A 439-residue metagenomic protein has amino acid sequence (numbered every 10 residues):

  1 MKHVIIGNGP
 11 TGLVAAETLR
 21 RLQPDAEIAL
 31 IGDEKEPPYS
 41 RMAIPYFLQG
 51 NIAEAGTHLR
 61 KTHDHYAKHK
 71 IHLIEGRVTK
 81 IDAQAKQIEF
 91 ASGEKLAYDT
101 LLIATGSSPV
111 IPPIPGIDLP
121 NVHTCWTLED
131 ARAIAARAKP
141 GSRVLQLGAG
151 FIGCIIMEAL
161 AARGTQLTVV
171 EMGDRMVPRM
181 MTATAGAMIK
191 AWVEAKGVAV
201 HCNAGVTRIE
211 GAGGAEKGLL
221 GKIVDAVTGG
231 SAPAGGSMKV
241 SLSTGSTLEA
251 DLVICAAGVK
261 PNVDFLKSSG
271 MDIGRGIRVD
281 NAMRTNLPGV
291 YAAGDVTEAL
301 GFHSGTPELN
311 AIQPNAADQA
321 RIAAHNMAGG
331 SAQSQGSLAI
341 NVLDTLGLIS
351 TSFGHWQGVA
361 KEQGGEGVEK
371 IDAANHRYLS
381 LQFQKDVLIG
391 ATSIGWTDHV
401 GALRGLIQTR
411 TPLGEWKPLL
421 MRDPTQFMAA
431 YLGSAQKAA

Functional and structural regions predicted by a protein language model:
M1, V296-G401: Mid-to-C-terminal Rossmann-like scaffold of FAD/NAD(P)H-dependent oxidoreductases
M1-I71, A159-M181, V400-A402: Beta1-alpha1 glycine-rich phosphate/pyrophosphate-binding loop at the start of Rossmann-like nucleotide-binding domains
H3-V4, L59-L145, G230, V240-T244 (+4 more regions): FAD-binding core/adjacent interface of flavoenzyme oxidoreductases
G7-T11, W126, L147-I152: Glycine-rich Rossmann-fold phosphate-binding loop(s) that bind the pyrophosphate of adenine dinucleotide cofactors
D25-E27, H72-E89, L96, A162-N281: A Rossmann-like FAD-binding core segment of flavoenzymes
D118-P140, K239-S241, G245-I322, E415 (+1 more regions): FAD-site-proximal beta/loop scaffold in flavoenzymes
A133-M181, A185: Rossmann-like NAD(P)H-binding beta-loop-alpha module
D372-K437: C-terminal auxiliary extensions adjacent to catalytic cores
